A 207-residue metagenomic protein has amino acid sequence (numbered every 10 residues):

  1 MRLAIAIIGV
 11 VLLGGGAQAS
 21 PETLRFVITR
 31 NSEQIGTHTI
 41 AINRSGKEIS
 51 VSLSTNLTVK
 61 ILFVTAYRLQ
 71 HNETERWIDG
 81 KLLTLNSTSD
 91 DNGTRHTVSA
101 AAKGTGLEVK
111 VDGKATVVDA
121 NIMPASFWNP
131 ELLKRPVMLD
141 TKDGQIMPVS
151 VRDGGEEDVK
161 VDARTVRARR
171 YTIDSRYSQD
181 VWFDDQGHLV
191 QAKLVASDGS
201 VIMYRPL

Functional and structural regions predicted by a protein language model:
A4-G14: Bacterial N-terminal signal peptides
A19-G104, V109-G113, V118-L207: Acidic, serine/threonine-rich low-complexity disordered tracts
